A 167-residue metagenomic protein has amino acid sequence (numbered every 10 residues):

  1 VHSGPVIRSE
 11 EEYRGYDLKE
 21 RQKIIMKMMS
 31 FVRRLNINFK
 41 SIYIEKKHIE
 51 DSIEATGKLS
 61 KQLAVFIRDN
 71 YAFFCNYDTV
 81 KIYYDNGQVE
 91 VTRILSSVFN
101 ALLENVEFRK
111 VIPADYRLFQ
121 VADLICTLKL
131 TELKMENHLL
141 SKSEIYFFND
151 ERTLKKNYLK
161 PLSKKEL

Functional and structural regions predicted by a protein language model:
V1-L167: Phosphate-ester processing/binding pockets and catalytic centers
